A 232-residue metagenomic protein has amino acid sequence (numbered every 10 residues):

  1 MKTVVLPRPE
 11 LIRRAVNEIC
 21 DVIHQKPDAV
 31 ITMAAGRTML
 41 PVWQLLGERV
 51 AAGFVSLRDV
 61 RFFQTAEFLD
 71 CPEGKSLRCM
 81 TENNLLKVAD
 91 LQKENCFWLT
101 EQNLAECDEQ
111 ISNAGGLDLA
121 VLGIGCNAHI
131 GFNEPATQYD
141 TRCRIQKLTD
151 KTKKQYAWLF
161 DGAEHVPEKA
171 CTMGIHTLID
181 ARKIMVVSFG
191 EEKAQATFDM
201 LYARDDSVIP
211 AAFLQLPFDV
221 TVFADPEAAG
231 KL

Functional and structural regions predicted by a protein language model:
M1-I31, C96: N-terminal glycine-/serine-/threonine-rich phosphate-binding loop
P27-V50: Glycine-rich N-terminal segment of FAD-binding domains in flavoprotein oxidoreductases, spanning the beta-loop-helix
M33-T38, L122-C126, F189: Glycine-rich beta-strand-to-loop/alpha-helix junction loops that act as flexible
L45-V55, E82, P135-R144, A203: A glycine- and small-aliphatic-rich helix-loop capping segment at beta-alpha/alpha-beta transitions that lines
A51-V60, D90, T177-A181, L214-F218: Short, conserved loop/helix-junction motifs that constitute active-site signature segments in enzyme catalytic cores
V55-V121: Ligand-binding beta-strand-loop-alpha-helix segment within the catalytic cores of soluble metabolic enzymes
N127, G131-I175: Class I SAM-dependent methyltransferase SAM-binding "motif I" and its flanking Rossmann-like core
H176, D180-L232: ATP/nucleoside-binding phosphotransfer catalytic cores, i.e., glycine-rich phosphate-binding loops
